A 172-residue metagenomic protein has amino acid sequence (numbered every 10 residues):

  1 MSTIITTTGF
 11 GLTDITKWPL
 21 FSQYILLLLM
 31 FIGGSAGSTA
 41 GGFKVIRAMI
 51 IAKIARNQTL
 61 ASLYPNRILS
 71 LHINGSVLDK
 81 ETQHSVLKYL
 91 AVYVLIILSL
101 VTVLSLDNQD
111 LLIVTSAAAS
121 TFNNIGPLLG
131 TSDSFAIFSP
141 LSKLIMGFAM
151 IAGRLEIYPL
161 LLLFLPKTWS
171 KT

Functional and structural regions predicted by a protein language model:
M1-T172: Membrane-proximal intracellular helices of multi-pass ion channels
